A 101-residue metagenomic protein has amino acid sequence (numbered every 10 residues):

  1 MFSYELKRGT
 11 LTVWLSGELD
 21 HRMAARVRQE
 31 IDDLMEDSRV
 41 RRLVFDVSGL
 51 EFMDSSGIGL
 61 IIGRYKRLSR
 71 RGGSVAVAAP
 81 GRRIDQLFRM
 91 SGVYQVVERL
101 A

Functional and structural regions predicted by a protein language model:
F2-Q29: STAS-typified acidic loop motif
F2-S3, E98-A101: Short hydrophobic/aromatic patches at helix-to-coil boundaries
S16, A79, L100-A101: Short beta->alpha connector loops at strand-helix junctions that form conserved, small/polar/Pro-enriched
H21-V97: Amphipathic alpha-helical interaction surfaces in cytosolic regulatory modules
